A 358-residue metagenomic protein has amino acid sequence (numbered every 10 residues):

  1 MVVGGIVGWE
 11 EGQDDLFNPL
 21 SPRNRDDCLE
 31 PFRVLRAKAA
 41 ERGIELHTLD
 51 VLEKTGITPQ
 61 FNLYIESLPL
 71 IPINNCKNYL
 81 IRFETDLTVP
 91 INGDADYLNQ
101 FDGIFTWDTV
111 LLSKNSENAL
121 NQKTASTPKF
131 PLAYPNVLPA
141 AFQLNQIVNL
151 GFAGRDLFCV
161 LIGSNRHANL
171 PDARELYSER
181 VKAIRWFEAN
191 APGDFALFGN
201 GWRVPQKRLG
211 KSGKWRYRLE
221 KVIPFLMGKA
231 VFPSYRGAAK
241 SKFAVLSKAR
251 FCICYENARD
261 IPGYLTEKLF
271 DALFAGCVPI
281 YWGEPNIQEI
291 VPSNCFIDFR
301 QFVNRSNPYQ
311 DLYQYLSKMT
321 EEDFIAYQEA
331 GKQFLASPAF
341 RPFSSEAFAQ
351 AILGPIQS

Functional and structural regions predicted by a protein language model:
M1-C295, A336, R341, S345-I356: Nucleotide-sugar donor-binding catalytic core of glycosyltransferases
C295-Y315: Change "using UDP/GDP/dTDP sugars" to "using nucleotide sugars
L316-T320, I352-S358: Short, hydrophobic alpha-helical segments
S317-F334: Conserved donor-nucleotide binding/catalytic region of nucleotide-linked donor-dependent transferases
